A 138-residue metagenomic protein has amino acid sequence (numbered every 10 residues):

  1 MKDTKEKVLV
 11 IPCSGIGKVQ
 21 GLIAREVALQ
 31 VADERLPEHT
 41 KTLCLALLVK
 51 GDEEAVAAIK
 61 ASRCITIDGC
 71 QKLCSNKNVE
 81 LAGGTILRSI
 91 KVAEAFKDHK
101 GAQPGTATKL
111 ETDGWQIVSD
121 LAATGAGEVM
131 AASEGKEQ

Functional and structural regions predicted by a protein language model:
M1-Q138: Iron-sulfur-associated redox domains of electron-transfer enzymes in respiratory and anaerobic energy metabolism
